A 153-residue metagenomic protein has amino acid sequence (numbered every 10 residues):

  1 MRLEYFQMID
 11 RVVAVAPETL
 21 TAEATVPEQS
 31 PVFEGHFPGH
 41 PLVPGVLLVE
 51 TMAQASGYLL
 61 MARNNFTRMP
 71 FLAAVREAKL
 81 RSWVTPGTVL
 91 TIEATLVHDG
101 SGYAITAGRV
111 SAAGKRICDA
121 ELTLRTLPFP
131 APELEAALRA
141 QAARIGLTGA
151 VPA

Functional and structural regions predicted by a protein language model:
M1-L3, N65: Short aromatic-glycine motifs in intrinsically disordered, low-complexity regions
E4-V43: Catalytic strand-loop segment that frames the active site of acyl-thioester-processing enzymes
F6-M8, L90, A104: Hydrophobic core residues within well-ordered beta-strands of beta-rich domains
D10-V13, R76, R81, E93-V97 (+1 more regions): Conserved positions in beta-strands of structured domains
V12, M52, G114: A residue-level signal for conserved active-site and pocket-lining positions in enzyme catalytic cores
P17-T19, P86, T95-A153: HotDog/MaoC-like acyl-thioester-processing domains
E34-P44, L48-Y58, L72-A73: Compact, glycine-rich, soluble single-domain proteins
A55-E93, I117-E121, R125-L127: Hydrophobic beta-strand-centered segment that forms part of the acyl-chain substrate-binding groove
